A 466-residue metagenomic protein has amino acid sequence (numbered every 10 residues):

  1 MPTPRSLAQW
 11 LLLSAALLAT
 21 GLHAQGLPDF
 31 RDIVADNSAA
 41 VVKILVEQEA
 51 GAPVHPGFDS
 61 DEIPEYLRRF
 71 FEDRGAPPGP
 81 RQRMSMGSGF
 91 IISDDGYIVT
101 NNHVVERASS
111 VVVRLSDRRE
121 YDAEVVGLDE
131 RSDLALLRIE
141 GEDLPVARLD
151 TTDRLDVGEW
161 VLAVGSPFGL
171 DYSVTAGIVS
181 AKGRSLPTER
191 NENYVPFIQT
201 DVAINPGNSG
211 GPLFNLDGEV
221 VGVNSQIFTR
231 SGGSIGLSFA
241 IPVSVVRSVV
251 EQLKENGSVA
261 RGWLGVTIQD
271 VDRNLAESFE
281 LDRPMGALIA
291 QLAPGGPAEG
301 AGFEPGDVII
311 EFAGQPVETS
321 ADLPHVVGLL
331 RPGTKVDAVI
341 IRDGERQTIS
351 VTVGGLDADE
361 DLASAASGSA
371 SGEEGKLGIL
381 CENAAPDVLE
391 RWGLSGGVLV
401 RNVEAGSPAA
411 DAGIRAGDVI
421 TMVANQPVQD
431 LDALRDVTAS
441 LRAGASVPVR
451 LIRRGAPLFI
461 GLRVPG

Functional and structural regions predicted by a protein language model:
M1-L11: Bacterial N-terminal signal peptides that target proteins for export
P2-T3, T20, V157: N-terminal targeting/docking segments
Q9-G21: Bacterial N-terminal signal peptides
A24-K335, I341-L377, E382-D387, A405 (+4 more regions): Serine-dependent protease modules
V388-G393, V398: Non-catalytic interaction/regulatory modules that flank or connect domains
R401-V447, I452-R454, R463: C-terminal soluble interaction/assembly domains
F459-G461: Gram-negative outer-membrane assembly/targeting C-terminal domains
